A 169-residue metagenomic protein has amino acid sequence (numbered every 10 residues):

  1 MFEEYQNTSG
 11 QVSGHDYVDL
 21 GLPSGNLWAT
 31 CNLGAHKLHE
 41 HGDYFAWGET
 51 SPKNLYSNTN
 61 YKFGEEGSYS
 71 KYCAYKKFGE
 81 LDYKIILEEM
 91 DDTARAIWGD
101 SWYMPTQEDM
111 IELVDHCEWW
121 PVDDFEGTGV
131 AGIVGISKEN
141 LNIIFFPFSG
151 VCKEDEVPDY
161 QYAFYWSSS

Functional and structural regions predicted by a protein language model:
F2-S169: Conserved positions within compact, well-structured domain cores
